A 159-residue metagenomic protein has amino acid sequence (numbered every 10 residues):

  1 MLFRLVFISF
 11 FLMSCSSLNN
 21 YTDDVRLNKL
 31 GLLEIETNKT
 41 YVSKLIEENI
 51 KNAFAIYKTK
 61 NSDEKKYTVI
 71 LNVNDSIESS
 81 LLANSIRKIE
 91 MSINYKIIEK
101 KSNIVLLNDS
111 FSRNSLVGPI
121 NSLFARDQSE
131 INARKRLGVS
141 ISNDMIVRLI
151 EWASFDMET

Functional and structural regions predicted by a protein language model:
M1, S17-Y21, I46, I97-D109 (+1 more regions): Hydrophobic transmembrane alpha-helix bundles
L2-T59, D63, I150, S154-T159: A structural "domain/chain start" motif
T37-T40, K44, Q128, N132 (+1 more regions): Charge-dense, low-complexity intrinsically disordered segments
K51-A53, Y57-S110, N114-N132, V139 (+1 more regions): Surface-exposed short loop/turn segments
R134-E158: C-terminal or internal capping secondary-structure element at the end of a domain, subdomain, or sheet
